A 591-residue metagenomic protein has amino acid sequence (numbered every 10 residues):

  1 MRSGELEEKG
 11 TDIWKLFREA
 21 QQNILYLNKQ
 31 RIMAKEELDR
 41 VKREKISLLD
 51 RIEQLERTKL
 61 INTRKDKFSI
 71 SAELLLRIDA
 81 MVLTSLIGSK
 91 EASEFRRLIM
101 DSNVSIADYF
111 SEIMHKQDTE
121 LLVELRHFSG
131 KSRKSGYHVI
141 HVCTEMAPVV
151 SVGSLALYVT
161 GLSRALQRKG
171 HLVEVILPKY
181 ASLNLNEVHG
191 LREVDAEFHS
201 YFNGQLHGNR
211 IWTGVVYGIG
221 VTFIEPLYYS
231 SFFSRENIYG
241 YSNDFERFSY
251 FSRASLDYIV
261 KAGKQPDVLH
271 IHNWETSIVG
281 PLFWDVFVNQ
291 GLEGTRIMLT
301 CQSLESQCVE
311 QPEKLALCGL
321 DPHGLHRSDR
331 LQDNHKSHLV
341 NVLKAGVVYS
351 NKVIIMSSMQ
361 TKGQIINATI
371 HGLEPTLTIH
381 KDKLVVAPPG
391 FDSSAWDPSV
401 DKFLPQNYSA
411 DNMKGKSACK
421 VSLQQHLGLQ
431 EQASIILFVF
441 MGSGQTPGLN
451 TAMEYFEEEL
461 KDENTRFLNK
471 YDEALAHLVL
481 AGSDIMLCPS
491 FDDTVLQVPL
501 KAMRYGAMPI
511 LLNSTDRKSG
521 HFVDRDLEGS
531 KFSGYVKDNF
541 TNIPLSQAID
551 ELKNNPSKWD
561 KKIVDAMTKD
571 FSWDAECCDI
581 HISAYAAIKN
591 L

Functional and structural regions predicted by a protein language model:
M1-L591: Catalytic cores of nucleotide-sugar-dependent glycosyltransferases that transfer UDP/GDP/TDP-activated
